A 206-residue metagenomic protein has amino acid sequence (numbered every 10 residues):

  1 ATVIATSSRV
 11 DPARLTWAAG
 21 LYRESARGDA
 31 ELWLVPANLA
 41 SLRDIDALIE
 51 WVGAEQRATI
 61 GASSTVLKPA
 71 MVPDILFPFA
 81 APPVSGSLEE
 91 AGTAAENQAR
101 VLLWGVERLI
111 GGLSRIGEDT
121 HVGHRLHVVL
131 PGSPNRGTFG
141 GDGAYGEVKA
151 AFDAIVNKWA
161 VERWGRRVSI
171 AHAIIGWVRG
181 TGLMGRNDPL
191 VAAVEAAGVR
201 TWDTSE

Functional and structural regions predicted by a protein language model:
A1-V72, F79-E89, T93-N97: Short-chain dehydrogenase/reductase
L32-P36, V128, I170-H172, T201: Conserved beta-strand scaffold positions in the cores of enzyme catalytic domains, especially in NTP/NDP-utilizing
A40, W104, V199-D203: Residue-level signal for the nucleotide or nucleotide-sugar donor/cofactor binding architecture
V72-D74, L126: Conserved acidic residues
A80-V194: Catalytic loop of short-chain dehydrogenase/reductase
V191-E206: A conserved structural motif in NAD(P)-dependent oxidoreductases
